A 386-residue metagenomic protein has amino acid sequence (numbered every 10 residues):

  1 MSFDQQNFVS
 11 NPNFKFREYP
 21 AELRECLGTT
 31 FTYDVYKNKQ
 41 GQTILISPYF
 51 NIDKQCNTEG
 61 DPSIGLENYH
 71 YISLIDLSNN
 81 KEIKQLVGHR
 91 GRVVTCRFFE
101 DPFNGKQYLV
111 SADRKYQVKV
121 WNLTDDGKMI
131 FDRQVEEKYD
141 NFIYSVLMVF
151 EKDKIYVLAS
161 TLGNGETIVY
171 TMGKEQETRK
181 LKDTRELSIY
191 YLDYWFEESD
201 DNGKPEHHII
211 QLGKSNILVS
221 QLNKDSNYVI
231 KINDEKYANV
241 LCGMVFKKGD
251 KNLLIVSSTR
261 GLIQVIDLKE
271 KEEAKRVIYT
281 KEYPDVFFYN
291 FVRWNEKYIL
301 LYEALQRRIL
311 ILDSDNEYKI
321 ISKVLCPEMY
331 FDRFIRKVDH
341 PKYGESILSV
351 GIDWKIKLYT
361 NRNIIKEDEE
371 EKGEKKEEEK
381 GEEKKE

Functional and structural regions predicted by a protein language model:
S2-G28, N79: A short helix->beta-strand "capping" segment at the edge of beta-propeller domains
Y19-E25, K84-G88, I130-K138, R179-D183 (+3 more regions): Short C-terminal beta-strands that terminate individual repeats in beta-propeller domains, predominantly WD40 blades
E22-N57, E67-N68: Beta-strand-rich domains and repeat architectures in extracellular enzymes and scaffolds, especially beta-propellers
L27-V35, G91-F99, D140-V149, E186-E198 (+3 more regions): Canonical WD40 repeat/beta-propeller blade segments in eukaryotic WD-repeat proteins
L45-Y49, S63-L66, L109-D113, V157-L162 (+4 more regions): Conserved beta-strand element within WD40/beta-propeller blades
N51-D53, E67-S73, V94, K115-K119 (+5 more regions): Short coil/turn segments within WD40 beta-propeller repeats
L77-N79, L123-D126, M172-E175, L222-D225 (+3 more regions): Short loop/turn segments that connect beta-strands within beta-propeller blades
D332-E369: Blade-level signature of beta-propeller repeat domains, shared across WD40, Kelch, NHL, RCC1 and BNR/Asp-box propellers
